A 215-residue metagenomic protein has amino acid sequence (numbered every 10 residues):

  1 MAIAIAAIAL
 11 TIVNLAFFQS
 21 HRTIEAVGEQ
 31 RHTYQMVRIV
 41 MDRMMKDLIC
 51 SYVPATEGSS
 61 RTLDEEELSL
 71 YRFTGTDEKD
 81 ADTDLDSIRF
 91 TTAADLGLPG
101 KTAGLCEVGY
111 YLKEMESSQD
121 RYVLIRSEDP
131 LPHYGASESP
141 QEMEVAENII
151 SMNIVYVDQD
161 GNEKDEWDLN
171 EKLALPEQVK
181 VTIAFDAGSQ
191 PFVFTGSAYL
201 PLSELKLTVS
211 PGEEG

Functional and structural regions predicted by a protein language model:
M1-A16: N-terminal single-pass transmembrane signal-anchor helix
I5-I8, H32, M36, E144: Alpha-helical initiation/capping and key positions within long helical/coiled-coil segments
I12-Y134: Extracytoplasmic beta-strand-rich oligomerization domains located immediately C-terminal to a leader/signal peptide
L98-T102, G135-E138, K164-N170: Short histidine-centered beta-strand/loop micro-motifs that create catalytic or ligand/metal-coordination sites
A103-V108, S139, V193-T195: Short, surface-exposed coil-to-beta transition loops
P130-E144: Short aromatic-glycine motifs in intrinsically disordered, low-complexity regions
M143-G215: Short linear sequence signals and composition-biased patches located at protein termini or domain-edge surfaces
